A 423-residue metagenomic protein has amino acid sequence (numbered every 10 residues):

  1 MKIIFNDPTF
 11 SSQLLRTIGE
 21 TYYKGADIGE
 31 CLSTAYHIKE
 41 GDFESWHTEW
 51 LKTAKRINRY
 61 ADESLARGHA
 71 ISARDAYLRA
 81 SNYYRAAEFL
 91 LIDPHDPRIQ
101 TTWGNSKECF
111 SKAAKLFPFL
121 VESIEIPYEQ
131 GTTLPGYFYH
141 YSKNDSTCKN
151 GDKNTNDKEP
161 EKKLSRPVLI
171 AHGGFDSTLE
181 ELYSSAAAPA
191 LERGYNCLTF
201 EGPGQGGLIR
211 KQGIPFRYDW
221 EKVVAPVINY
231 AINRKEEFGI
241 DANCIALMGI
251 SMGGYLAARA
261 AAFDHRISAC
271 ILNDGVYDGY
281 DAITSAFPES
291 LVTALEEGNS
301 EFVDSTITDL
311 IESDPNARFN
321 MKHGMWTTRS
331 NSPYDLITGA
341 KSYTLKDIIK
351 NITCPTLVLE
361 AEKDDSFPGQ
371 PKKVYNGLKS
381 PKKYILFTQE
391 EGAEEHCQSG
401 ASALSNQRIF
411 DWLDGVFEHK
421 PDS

Functional and structural regions predicted by a protein language model:
W50, A54-I57, T102-P160: N-terminal cap/lid segment of alpha/beta-hydrolase-fold proteins
D145-C148, E159-R166, A171-L198, Q205-L208: Short substrate-entry loop that stabilizes the transition state in hydrolases
P215-F238: Alpha/beta-hydrolase active-site loop
F238-S251: Alpha/beta-hydrolase fold nucleophile elbow
A262-I337, E360: Hydrolase active-site cap/lid region
I352, V358-E360: Short beta-strand/loop motif that positions the catalytic acidic residue of the alpha/beta-hydrolase fold
D365-Q370: Conserved alpha/beta-hydrolase "acid-adjacent" motif
I385, E390-L404: Catalytic histidine-centered segment of alpha/beta-hydrolase-like enzymes
